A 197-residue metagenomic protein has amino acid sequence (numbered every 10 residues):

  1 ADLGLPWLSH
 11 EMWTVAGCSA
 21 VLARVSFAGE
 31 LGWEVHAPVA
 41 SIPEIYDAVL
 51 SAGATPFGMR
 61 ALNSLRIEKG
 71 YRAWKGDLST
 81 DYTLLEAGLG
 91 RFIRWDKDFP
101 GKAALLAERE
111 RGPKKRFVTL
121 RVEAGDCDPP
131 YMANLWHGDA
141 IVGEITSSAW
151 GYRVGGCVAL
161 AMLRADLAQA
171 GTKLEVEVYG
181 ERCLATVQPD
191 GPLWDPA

Functional and structural regions predicted by a protein language model:
A1-A197: Conserved, structured C-terminal
